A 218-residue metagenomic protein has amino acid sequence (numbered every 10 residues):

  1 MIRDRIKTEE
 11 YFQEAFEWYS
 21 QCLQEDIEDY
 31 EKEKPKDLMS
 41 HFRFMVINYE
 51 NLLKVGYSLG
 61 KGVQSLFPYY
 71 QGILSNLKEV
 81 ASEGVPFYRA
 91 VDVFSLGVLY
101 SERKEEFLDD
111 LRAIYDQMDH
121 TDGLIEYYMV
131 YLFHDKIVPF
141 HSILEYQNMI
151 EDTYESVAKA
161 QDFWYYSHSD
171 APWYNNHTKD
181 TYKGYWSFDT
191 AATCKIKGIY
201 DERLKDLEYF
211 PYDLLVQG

Functional and structural regions predicted by a protein language model:
M1-T178, Y182: Eukaryote-skewed repeat-based solenoidal scaffolds used as protein-protein interaction platforms, primarily
E155-G218: Alpha-helical oligomerization segments
